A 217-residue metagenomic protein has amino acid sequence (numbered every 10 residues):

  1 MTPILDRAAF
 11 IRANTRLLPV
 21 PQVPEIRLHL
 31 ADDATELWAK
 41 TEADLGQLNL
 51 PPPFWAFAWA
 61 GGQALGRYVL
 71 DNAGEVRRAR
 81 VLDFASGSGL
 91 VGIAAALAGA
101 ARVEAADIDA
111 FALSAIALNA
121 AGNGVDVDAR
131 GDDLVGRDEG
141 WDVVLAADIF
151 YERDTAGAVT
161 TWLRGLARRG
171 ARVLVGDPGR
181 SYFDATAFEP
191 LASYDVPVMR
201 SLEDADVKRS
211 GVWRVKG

Functional and structural regions predicted by a protein language model:
M1-G217: S-adenosylmethionine-dependent methyltransferases
